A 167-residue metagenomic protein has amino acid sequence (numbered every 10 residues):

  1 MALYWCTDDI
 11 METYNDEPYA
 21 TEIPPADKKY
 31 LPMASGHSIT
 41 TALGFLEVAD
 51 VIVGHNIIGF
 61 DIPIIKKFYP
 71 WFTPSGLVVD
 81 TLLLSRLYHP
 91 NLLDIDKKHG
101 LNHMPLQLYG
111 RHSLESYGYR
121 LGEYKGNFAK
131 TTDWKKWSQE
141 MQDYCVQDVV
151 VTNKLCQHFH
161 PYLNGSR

Functional and structural regions predicted by a protein language model:
M1-W5: Short beta-strand scaffold segments in enzyme catalytic cores
T7-I39, V51-G165: Active-site-proximal helix-loop-helix substrate-binding element of RNase H-like nuclease domains
L46-E47: A short, aliphatic-rich alpha-helical micro-motif
